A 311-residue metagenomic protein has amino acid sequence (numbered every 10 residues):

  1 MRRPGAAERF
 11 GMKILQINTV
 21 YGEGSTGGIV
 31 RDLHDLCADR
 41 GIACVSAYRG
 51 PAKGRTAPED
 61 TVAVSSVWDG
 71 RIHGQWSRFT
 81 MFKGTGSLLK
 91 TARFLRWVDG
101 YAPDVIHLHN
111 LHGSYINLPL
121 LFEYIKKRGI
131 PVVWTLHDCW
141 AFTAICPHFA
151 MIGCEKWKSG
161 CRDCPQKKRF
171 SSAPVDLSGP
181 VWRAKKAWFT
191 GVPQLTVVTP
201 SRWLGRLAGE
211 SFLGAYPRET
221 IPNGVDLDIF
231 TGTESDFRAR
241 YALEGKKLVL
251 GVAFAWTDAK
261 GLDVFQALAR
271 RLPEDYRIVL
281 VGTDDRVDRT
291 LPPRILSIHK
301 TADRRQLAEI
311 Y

Functional and structural regions predicted by a protein language model:
E8-E59, K126-I130, Q266-P273: N-terminal subdomain of nucleotide-sugar transferases
E8-M12, E234-V249: Nucleotide-sugar donor-binding and catalytic loop/hinge architecture of NDP-sugar-dependent glycosyltransferases
D39-V105: A conserved catalytic-core segment of Leloir-type glycosyltransferases
R96-I116, I130-H137: Short N-terminal targeting/anchoring amphipathic segment
K126-K127, W140, K156-V197, R206 (+2 more regions): Membrane-proximal helix-turn-helix segments that form the acceptor-binding/catalytic region of lipid-linked
V198, A242-K260, Q266-R270: Conserved donor-binding/catalytic core segment of Leloir-type glycosyltransferases
R206-G209, V225-R240, D288-T290: Acidic anion/phosphate-binding donor-loop and adjacent secondary structure in glycosyltransferase catalytic cores
Y276, G282-A308: Nucleotide-activated donor-binding/catalytic signature segment of Leloir-type glycosyltransferases, i.e., the conserved
